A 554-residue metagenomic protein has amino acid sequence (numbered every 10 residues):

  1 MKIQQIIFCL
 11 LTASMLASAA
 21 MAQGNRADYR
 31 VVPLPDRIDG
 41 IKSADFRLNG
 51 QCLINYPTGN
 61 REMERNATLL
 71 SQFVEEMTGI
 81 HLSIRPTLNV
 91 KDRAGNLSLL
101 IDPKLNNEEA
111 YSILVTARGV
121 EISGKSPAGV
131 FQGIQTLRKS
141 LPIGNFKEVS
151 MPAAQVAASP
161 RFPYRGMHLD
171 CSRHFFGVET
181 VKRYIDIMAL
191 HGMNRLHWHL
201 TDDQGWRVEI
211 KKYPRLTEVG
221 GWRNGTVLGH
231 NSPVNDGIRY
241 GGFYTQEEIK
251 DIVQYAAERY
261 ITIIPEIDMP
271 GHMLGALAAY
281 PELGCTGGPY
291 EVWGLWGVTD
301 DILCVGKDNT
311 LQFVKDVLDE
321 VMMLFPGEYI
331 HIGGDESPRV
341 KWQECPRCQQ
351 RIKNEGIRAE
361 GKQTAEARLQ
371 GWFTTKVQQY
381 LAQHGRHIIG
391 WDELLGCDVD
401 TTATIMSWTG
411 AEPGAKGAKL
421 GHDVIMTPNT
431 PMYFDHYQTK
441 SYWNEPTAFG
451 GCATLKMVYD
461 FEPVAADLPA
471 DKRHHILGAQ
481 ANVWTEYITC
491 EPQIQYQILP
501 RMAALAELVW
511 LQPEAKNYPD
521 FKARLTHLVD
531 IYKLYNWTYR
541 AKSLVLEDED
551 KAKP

Functional and structural regions predicted by a protein language model:
M1-A27: Bacterial Sec-dependent N-terminal signal peptides
Q23-Y164, Q493, V509-N536, S543-L544: Contiguous, structured surface segment used for ligand recognition
E62-M63, F175-G177, D203-E209, P270-A276 (+6 more regions): Flexible loop/turn segments at secondary-structure boundaries
F73, L105-Y329, C345, K376 (+2 more regions): Feature activates predominantly on carbohydrate-active enzymes
H81, N194-R195, T262, H387 (+2 more regions): Residue-level detector of anion-binding/catalytic polar loops
A276-E282, E291-A403, W408-K419: Active-site neighborhood of glycoside hydrolase catalytic domains
H387-A403, W408-P554: Flexible, acidic glycine-rich loops studded with aromatic residues
